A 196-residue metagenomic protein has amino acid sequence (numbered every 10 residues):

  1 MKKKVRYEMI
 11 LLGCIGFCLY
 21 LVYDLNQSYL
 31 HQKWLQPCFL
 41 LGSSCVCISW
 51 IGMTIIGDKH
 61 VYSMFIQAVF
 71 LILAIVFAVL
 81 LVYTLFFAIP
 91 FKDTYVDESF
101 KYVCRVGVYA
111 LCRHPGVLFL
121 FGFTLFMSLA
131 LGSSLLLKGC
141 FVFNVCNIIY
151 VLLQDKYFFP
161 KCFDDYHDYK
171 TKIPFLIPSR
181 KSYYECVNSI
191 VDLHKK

Functional and structural regions predicted by a protein language model:
M1-R105, G122-K196: Membrane-anchoring alpha-helices and their flanking helix-loop junctions
V108-G122: Membrane-interface loop-to-helix entry segments
